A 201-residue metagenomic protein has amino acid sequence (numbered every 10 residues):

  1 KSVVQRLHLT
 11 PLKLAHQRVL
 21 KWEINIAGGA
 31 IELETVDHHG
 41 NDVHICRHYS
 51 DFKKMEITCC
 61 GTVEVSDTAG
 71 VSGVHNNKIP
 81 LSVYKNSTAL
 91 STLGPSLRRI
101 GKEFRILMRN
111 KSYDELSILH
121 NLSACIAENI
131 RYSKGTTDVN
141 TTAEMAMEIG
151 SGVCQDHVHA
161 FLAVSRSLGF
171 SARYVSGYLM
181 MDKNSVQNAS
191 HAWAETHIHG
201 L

Functional and structural regions predicted by a protein language model:
K1-T68: Intrinsically disordered, low-complexity N-terminal segments that are enriched in acidic
S2-Q5, N25-I26, T35-H39, G152 (+3 more regions): A short linear-motif detector with a strong N-terminal bias
V4-R6, H16, K21-E23, D42-V43 (+7 more regions): Generic secondary-structure boundary/loop-capping signal
A15-I24, S133-G135, V153-H157, N184: A broad, low-specificity signal for short, low-complexity segments enriched in glycine/proline and polar/charged
L20-W22, M55, C125-N129, F161 (+2 more regions): N-terminal, helix-rich and Lys/Arg-enriched segments in bacterial and organellar proteins
V63-D67, S72, I79-G152, A160 (+1 more regions): Secondary-structure boundary elements
R109, D156-L201: Hydrophobic/aromatic-rich core segments of domains that either
